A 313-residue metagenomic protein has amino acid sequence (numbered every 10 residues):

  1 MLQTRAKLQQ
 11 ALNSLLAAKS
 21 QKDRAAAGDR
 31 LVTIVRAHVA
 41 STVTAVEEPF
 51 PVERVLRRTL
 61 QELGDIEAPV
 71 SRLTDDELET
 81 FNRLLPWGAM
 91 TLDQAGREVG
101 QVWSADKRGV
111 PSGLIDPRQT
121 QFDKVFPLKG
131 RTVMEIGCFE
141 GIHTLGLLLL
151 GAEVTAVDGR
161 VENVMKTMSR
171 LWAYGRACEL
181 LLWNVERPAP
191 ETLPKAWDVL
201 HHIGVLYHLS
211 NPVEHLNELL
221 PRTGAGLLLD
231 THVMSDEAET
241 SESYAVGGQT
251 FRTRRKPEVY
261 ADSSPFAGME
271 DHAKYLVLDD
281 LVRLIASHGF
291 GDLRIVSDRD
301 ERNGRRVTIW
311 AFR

Functional and structural regions predicted by a protein language model:
M1-Q101, T120, W172, F290-D292 (+1 more regions): Non-catalytic N-terminal targeting/anchoring module and adjacent flexible stem/linker that precedes the structured
G109-K129: Conserved alpha-helix/loop element of class I SAM-dependent methyltransferases that forms part of the SAM/SAH-binding
R131-F139: Conserved class I S-adenosyl-L-methionine
E140-L150: Conserved SAM-binding loop of SAM-dependent methyltransferases across substrates and taxa, primarily the Class I
E153-G159: Conserved SAM-binding motif I beta-strand of class I
T167-M168: Conserved SAM-binding loop
G175-R187: Conserved SAM-binding strand-loop segment of SAM-dependent methyltransferases
W197, H202, S210-F312: S-adenosyl-L-methionine-dependent methyltransferase catalytic module, highlighting the catalytic core
